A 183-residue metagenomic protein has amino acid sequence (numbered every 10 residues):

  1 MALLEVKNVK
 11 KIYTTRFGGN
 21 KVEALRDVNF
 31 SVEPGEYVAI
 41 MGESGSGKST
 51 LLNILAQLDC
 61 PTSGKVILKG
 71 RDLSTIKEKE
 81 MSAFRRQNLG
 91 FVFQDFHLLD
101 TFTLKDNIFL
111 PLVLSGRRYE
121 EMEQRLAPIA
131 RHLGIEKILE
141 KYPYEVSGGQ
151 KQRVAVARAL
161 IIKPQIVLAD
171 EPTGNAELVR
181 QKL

Functional and structural regions predicted by a protein language model:
L3-L4, V9-L183: ABC family nucleotide-binding domain
